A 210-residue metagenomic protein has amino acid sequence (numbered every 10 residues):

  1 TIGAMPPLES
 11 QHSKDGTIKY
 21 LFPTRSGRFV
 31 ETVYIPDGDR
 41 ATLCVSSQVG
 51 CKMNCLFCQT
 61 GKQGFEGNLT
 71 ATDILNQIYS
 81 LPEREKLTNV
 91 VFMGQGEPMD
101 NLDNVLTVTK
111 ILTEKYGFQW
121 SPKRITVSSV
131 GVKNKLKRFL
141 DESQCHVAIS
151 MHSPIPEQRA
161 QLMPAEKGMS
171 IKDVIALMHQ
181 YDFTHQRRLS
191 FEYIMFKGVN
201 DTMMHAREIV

Functional and structural regions predicted by a protein language model:
T1-A41: Flexible, acidic/Gly-rich N-terminal and inter-domain linker regions that tether and position cofactor-handling modules
S10-S13, S46-S47, S128, S150: Short linear Ser/Thr-Pro motifs
K19-L21, T42-S46, V91, T126: Short aromatic/hydrophobic contact patches that present stacked aromatics for nucleic-acid/ligand binding
T24, V49-C51, M151-S153: Short, small-residue-rich loop/turn micro-motifs
P36-D73: Canonical Radical SAM [4Fe-4S] cluster-binding loop centered on the CxxxCxxC motif and its immediate flanking residues
T72, N76-R84: Ferredoxin-type iron-sulfur electron-transfer modules in oxidoreductases and energy-metabolism complexes
E83-N89, G94-V210: Conserved AdoMet/S-adenosylmethionine-binding subsite of the radical SAM
